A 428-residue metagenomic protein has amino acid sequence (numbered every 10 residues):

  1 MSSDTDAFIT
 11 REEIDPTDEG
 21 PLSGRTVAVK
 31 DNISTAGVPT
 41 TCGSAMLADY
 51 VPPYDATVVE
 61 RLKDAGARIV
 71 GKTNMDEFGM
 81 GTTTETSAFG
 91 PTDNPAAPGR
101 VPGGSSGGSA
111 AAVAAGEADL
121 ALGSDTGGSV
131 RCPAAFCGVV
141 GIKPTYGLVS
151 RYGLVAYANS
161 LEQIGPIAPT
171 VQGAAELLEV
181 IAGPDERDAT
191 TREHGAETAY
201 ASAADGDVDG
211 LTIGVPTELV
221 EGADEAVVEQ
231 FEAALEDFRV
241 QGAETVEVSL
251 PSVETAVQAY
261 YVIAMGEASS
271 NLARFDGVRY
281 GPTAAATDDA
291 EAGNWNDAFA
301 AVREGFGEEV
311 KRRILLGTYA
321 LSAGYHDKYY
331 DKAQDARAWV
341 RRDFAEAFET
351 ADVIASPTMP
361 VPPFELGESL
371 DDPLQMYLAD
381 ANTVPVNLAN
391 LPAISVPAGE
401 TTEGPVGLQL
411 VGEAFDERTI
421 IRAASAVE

Functional and structural regions predicted by a protein language model:
M1-S2, A115-L120, T126-E221, V228 (+7 more regions): Structural helix-boundary/capping segments
M1-V51, A56, F78-M80: Short, well-ordered alpha-helical
T10, V29, E60, I69-N74 (+3 more regions): General beta-strand structural signal in soluble alpha/beta enzymes
T26-A28, V70, T212-P216: Short, well-ordered beta-strand segments
K30, C42, D64, T245 (+3 more regions): Glycine-rich, small-residue loops and helix-cap segments that act as flexible hinges at active-site edges
M46-P53, G90-G104, A121, D372: Short pre-catalytic strand/loop immediately N-terminal to key active-site residues, enriched for Gly-Thr
G66-V70, G116-A121, T350-A351: Alpha-to-beta junction loops
P98-A110, G128-S129, P133: Gly/Ser-rich catalytic serine loop of serine hydrolases
